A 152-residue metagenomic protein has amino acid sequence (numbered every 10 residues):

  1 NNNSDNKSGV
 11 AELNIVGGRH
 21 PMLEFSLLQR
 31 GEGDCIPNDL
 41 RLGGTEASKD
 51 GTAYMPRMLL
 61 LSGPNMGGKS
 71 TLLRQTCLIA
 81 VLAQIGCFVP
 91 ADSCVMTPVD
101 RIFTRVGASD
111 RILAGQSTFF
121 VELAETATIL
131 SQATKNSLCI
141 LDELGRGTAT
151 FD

Functional and structural regions predicted by a protein language model:
N1-D152: ATPase nucleotide-binding head domains, primarily ABC-like/P-loop NTPase cores
